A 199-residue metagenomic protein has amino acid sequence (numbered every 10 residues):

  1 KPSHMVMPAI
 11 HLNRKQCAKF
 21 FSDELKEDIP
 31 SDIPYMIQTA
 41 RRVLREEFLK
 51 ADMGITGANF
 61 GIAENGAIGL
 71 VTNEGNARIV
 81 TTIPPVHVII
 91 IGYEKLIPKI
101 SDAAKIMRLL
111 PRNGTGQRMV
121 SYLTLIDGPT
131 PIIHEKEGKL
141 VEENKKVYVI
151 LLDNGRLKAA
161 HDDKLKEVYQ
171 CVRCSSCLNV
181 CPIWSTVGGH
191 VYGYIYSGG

Functional and structural regions predicted by a protein language model:
K1-A160: Iron-sulfur-associated redox domains of electron-transfer enzymes in respiratory and anaerobic energy metabolism
Q38, I97, L165-C171, S175: Conserved structured core elements
K105-P111, T115, R173-P182, T186: Hydrophobic alpha-helix feature that most strongly marks membrane-spanning transmembrane helices and their immediate
K136-V168, L178-N179, W184-G199: Ferredoxin-type iron-sulfur electron-transfer modules in oxidoreductases and energy-metabolism complexes
